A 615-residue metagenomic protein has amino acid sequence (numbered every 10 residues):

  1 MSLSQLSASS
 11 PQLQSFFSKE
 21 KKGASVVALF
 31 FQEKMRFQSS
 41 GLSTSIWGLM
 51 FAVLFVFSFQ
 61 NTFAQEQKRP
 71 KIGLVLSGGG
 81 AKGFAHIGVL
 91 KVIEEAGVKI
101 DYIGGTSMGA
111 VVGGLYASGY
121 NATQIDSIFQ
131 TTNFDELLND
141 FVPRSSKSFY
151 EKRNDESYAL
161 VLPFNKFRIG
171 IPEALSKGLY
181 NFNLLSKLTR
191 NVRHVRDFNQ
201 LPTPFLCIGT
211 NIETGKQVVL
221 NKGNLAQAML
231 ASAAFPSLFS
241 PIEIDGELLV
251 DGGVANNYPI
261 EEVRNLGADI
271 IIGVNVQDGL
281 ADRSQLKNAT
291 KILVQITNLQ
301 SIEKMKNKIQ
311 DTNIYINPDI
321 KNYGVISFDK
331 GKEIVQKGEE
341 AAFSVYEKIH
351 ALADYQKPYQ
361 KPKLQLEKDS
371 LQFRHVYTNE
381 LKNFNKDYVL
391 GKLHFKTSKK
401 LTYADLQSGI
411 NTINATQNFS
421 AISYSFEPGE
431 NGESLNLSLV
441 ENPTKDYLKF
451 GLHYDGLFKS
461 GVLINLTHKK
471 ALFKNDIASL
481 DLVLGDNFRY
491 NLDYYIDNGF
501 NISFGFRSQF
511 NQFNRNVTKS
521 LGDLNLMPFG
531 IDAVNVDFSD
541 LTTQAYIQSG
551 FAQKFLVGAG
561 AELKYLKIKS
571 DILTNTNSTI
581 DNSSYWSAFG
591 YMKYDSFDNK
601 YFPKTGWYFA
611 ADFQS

Functional and structural regions predicted by a protein language model:
M1-F16, V26-V27, F31-R69: Bacterial Sec-dependent N-terminal signal peptides
E20-G23: Intrinsically disordered, glycine-rich low-complexity segments
F63-T106, G114-N411, A415-I422, F426-E427 (+1 more regions): Patatin-like phospholipase
G209-N211, K222, N275-V276, S508 (+2 more regions): Short, structured patches in soluble enzyme cores that scaffold and shape functional sites
G215, M592, A611: Conserved hydrophobic/aromatic pocket- or pore-lining residues that grip, position, or stack substrates in active sites
A404, S423-F589, Y594-F597, Y601: Gram-negative/organellar outer-membrane beta-barrel architecture
F597-S615: Acidic, glycine-rich loop-and-beta core segments that form the ion-binding/anion-interacting portion of active sites
